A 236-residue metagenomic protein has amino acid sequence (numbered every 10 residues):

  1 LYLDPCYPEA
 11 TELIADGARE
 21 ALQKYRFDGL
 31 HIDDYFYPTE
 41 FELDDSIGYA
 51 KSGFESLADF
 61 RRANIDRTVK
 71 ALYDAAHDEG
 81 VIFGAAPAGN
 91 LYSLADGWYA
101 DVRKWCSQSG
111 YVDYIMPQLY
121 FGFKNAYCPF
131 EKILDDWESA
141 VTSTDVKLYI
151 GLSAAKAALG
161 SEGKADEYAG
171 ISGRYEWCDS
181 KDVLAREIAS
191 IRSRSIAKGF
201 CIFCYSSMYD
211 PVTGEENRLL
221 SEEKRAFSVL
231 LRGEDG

Functional and structural regions predicted by a protein language model:
L1-E20, E167-D179: Active-site-adjacent "subsite" loops/lids of carbohydrate-active enzymes
D4-C6, I14-S46, K198-I202: Active-site groove signature of glycoside hydrolases
A10-A21, N64-L72, I133, E187: Alpha-helical packing segments of well-folded alpha/beta enzyme cores
I14, A21, L30-D33, A76 (+5 more regions): Conserved, mostly hydrophobic/aromatic
L22-Y25, H31-D34, L72, A76-E79 (+3 more regions): Sec/Tat-exported extracytoplasmic proteins
E40-D166: Glycoside hydrolase catalytic-domain groove-lining segments
Q108-Y127, D136-G236: Substrate-binding cleft of secreted/luminal carbohydrate-active enzymes
